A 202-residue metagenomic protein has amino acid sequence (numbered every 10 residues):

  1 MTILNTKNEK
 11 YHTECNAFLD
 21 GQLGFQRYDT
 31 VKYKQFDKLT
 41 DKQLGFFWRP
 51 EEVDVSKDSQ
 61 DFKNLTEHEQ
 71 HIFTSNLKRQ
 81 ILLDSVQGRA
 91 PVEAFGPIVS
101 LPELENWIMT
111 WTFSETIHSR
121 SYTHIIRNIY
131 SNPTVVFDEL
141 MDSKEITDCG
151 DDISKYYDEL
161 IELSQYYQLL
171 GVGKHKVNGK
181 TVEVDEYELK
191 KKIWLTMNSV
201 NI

Functional and structural regions predicted by a protein language model:
T2-I202: Non-heme di-metal
